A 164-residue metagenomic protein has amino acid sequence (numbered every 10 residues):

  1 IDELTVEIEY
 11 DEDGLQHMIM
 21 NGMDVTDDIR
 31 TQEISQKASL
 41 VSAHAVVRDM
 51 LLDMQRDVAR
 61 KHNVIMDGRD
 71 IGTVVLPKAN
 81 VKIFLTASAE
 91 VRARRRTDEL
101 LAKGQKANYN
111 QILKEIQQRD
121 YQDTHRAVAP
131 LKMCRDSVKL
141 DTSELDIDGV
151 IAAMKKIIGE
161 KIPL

Functional and structural regions predicted by a protein language model:
I1-T31: N-terminal phosphate/diphosphate-binding loop that engages ATP/GTP or pyrophosphate donors across diverse enzyme folds
L4, V25, R30, K37 (+3 more regions): Glycine-rich, flexible loop/turn motifs
E9-D11, Q55-K61, R69, V74 (+2 more regions): Small-molecule kinase domains that catalyze NTP-dependent phosphoryl transfer to phosphate-bearing small molecules
M20, Q36, V138-K139: Short, aliphatic-rich beta-strand segments
D24, F84, K139-D141: Structural signal for conserved beta-strand scaffold positions within catalytic alpha/beta enzyme cores
T26-S35, S42-K103: ATP-dependent NMP and nucleoside kinases share a basic, alpha-helical "lid"
A153-L164: C-terminal alpha-helix
